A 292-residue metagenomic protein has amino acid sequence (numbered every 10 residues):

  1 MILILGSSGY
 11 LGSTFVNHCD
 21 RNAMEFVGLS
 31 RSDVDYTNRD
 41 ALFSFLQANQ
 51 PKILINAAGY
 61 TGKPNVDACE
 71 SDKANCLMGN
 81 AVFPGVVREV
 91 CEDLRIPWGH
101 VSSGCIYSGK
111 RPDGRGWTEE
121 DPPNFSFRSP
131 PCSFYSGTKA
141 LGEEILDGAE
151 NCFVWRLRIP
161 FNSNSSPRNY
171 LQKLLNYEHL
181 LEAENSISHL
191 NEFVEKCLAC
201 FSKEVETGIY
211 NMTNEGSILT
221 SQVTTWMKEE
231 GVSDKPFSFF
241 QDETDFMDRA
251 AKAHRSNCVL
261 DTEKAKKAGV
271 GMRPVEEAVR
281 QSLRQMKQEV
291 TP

Functional and structural regions predicted by a protein language model:
M1-N22: N-terminal Rossmann NAD(P)H-binding glycine-rich loop of SDR-like oxidoreductase domains
L5, L29, L54-A58, W98-G104 (+2 more regions): SDR active-site strand-loop-helix element
D20, M24-S44: Adenosine-cofactor binding site in Rossmann-like domains, unifying the SAM/SAH pocket of S-adenosylmethionine-dependent
R39-A81: NAD(P)H-binding glycine-rich loop region in Rossmannoid oxidoreductase-like domains and their noncatalytic homologs
S71-M78, V82-F83, I106-W155, N162: Catalytic helix-loop patch of NAD(P)-dependent Rossmann-fold dehydrogenases
E144-E195, A199: NAD(P)-dependent short-chain dehydrogenase/reductase
K196-A250, L283, V290-P292: Mid/C-terminal beta-alpha module of Rossmann-like enzyme folds, strongest in SDR-family dehydrogenases/epimerases
A251-P292: C-terminal amphipathic/interface module of NAD(P)-dependent oxidoreductases and related NAD-binding regulators
